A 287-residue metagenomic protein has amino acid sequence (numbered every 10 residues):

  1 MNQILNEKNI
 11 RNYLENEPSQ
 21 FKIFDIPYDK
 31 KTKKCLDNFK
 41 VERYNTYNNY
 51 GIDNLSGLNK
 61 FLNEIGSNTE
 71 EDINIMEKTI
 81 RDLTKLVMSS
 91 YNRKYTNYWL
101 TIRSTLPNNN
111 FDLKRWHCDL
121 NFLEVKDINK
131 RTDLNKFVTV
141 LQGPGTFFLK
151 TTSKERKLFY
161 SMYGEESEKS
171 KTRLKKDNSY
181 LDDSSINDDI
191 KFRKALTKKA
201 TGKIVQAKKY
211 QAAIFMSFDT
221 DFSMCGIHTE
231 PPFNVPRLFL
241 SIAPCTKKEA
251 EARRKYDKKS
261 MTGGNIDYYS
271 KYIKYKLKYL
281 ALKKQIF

Functional and structural regions predicted by a protein language model:
M1-S90: N-terminal auxiliary "cap/dimerization" subdomain that precedes the catalytic jelly-roll/cupin core of mononuclear
N12-N16, S90-R93, D127-R131, K203-Q206 (+1 more regions): A general structural signal for short secondary-structure junctions and capping/turn motifs
P18-F21, N97, L134-F137, K209-Y210 (+1 more regions): Short, surface-exposed beta-edge/turn micro-motifs
I65-L123, K130: Extracellular-facing segments of soluble proteins and assemblies that are Gly/Ser/Thr-biased and enriched in aromatics
I102-L106, T139-Q142, K150, S217 (+1 more regions): Short, structured patches in soluble enzyme cores that scaffold and shape functional sites
W116-K208: Catalytic core of non-heme Fe(II) oxygenases with the double-stranded beta-helix
S179-I186, I190-F192, K259-F287: Compositionally biased low-complexity segments enriched in polar/charged residues
I186-M261: Catalytic core of Fe(II)/2-oxoglutarate
